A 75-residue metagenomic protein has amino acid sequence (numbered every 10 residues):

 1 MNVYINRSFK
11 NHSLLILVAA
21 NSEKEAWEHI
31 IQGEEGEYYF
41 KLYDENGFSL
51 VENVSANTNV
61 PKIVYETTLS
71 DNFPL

Functional and structural regions predicted by a protein language model:
M1-S13: Short aromatic-glycine-(Arg/Gly/Cys) micro-motifs in beta-strand/loop hairpins
I5, I16, I30-I31, I63: Weak global preference for isoleucine
H12-N21: A short, exposed loop/beta-hairpin motif centered on an aromatic-Gly-Thr core
N21-E23, E45: Generic structural motif
K24-H29: Short amphipathic alpha-helices within nucleic acid-binding modules
Q32-L75: Short, mixed-charge low-complexity intrinsically disordered segments
